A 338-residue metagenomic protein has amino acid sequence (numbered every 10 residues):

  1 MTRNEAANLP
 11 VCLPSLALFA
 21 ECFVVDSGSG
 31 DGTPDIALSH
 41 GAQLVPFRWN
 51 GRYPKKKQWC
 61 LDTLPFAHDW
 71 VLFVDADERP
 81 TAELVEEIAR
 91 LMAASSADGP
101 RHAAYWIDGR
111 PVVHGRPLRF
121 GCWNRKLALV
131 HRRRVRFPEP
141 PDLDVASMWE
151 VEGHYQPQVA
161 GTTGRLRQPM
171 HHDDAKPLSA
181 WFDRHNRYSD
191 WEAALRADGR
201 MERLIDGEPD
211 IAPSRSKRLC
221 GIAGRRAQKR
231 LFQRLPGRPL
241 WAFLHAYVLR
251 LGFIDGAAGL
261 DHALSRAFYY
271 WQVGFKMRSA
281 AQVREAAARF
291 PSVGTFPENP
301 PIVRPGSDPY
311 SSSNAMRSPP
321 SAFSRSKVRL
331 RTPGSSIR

Functional and structural regions predicted by a protein language model:
M1-E21: Short, well-formed alpha-helical segments that are part of the catalytic scaffolds of diverse glycosyltransferases
A7-P10, D31-H40, E83-L84: Acidic helix N-cap motif at the loop->helix transition within catalytic regions of sugar-transfer enzymes
P14-V24, G32, H40-Q43, D69: Short loop->beta transition adjacent to catalytic acidic/histidine clusters or analogous donor-positioning motifs
S15, D26-I36, W49, D75: A conserved acidic beta->alpha catalytic loop
R48-K55, L61, R79: A short, glycine-/small-residue-rich helix N-cap motif at loop->alpha-helix starts within glycosyltransferase
P54-K55, A82-A280: Catalytic-site signature of metal-activated, phosphate-bearing donor transferases, centered on the GT-A/GT-A-like
Q58-W70: Active-site nucleotide-sugar/metal-binding loop of Leloir-type enzymes
S292, R304-R338: Low-acidity, Ser/Thr- and Arg-rich intrinsically disordered low-complexity segments
